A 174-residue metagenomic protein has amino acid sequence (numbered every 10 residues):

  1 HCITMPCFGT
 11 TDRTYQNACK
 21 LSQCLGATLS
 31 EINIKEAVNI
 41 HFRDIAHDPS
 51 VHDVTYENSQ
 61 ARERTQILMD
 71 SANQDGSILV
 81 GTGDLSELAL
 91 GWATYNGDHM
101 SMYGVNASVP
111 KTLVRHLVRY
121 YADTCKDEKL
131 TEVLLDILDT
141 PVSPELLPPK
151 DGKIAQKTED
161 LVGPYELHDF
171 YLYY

Functional and structural regions predicted by a protein language model:
H1-Y174: ATP/NTP-dependent adenylation/nucleotidyl-transfer catalytic domains that generate, transfer, or process NMP-activated
